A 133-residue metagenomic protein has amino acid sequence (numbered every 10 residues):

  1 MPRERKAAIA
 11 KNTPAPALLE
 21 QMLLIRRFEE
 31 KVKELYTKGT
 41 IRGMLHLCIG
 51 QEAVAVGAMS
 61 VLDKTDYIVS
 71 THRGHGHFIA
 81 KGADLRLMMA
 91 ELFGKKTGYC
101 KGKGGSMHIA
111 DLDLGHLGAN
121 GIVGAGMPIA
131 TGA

Functional and structural regions predicted by a protein language model:
M1-V54: Conserved acidic/glycine
E30-K33, T40-A133: Cofactor-binding active-site loop characterized by glycine-rich and histidine/acidic residues
